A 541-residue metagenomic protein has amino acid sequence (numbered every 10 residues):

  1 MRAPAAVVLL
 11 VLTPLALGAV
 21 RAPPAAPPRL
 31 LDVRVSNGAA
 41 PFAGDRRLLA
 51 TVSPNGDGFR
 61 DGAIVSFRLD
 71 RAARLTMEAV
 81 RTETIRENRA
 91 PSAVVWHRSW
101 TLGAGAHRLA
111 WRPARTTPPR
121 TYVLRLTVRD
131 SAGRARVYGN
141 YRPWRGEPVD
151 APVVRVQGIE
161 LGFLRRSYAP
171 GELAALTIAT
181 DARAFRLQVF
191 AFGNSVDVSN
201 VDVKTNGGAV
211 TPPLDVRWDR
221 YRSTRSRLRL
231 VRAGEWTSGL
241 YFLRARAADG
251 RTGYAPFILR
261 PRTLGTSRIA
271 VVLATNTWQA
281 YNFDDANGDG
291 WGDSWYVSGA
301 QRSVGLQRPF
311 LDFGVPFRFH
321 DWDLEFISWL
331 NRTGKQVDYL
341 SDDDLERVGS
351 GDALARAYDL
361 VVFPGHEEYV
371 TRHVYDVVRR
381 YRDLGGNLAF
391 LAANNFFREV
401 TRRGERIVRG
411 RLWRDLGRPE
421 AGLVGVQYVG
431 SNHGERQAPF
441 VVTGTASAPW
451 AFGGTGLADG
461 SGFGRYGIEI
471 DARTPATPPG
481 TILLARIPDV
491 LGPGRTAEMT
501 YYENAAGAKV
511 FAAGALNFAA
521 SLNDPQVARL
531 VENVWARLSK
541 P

Functional and structural regions predicted by a protein language model:
A40-F42, R46-G62, Y141-P148, G290: Acidic, glycine-anchored loop motifs typical of Ca2+
R46-R71, F163-A182: Contiguous beta-strand segments within globular domains
I85-P118: Glycine-centered tight-turn motifs at strand-turn-strand junctions
L126-V128, A245-A247: Conserved structural position at the C-terminal beta-strand of extracellular beta-sandwich adhesion modules
A179-N206, D249-A357: Aromatic-Pro/Gly-enriched surface loop or interdomain linker that acts as a lid/target-recognition segment
N206-S223, R227-V231, E235-T237, V315-R403 (+1 more regions): Helical hinge/lid and interdomain linker segments adjacent to catalytic or ligand-binding clefts that mediate domain
L330-R332, L345, A458, R465 (+1 more regions): Extracellular low-complexity, Gly/Ser/Thr-rich intrinsically disordered linkers and protease-sensitive activation/hinge
N394-G494: An acidic, glycine-rich "communication" segment
